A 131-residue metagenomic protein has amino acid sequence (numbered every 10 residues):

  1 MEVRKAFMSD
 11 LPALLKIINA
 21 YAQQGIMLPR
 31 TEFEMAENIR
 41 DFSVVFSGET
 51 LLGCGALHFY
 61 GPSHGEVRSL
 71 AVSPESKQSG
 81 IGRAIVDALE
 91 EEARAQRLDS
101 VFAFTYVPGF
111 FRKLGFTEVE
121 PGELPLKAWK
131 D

Functional and structural regions predicted by a protein language model:
M1-E2, A95-V101: Short active-site oxyanion
E2-L14: A short beta-loop-alpha structural element at the N-terminal edge of CoA-dependent acyl/N-acetyltransferase catalytic
L11-A22, F59: Ligand-binding pocket scaffold of soluble enzyme catalytic domains
I18-L52: Active-site rim helix/loop that mediates acceptor-substrate recognition in acyltransferases
V44, T50-H58, S63-A71: Conserved beta-strand in the GNAT
L70-K77, Y106-V107: A short, internal acetyl-CoA/4′-phosphopantetheine-binding micro-motif in the GNAT/acyltransferase core
Q78-E91, A103: Conserved acetyl-CoA-binding loop-helix of GNAT-fold acetyltransferases
D99, T105-D131: Conserved active-site alpha-helix within GNAT-family acetyltransferase domains
